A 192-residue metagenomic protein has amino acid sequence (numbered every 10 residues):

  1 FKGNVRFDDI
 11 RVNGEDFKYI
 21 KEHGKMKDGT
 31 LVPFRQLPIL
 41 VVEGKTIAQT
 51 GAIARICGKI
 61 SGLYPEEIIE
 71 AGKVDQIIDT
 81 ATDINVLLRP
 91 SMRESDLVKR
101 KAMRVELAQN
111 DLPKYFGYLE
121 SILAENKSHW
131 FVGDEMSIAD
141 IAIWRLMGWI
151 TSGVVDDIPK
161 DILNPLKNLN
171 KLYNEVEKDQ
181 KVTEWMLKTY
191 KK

Functional and structural regions predicted by a protein language model:
F1-E106, N110-K114, E125, F131 (+1 more regions): GST-like domain detector, emphasizing the conserved glutathione-binding G-site in the N-terminal thioredoxin-like
I10-V12, M186-K191: Acidic carboxylate-rich catalytic motifs and surrounding loops in phosphoryl-/glycosyl-chemistry enzymes
A52, N168, K181: Residue-level recognition of oxygen-bearing side chains
L63, S121-D134, D156, D179-T189: Surface-exposed helix-capping loop/turn segments at secondary-structure junctions
V74, F131-I158, I162-N170, V176 (+1 more regions): GST superfamily/GST-like fold recognition
T82, E120-I122, Y173-E177: Long, well-ordered core segments of solenoidal/helical folds
N85-M92, W149, V154, E184: Short amphipathic alpha-helical interaction/hinge segments
D111-Y118, L146, L169-L172: Alpha-helical packing segments of well-folded alpha/beta enzyme cores
